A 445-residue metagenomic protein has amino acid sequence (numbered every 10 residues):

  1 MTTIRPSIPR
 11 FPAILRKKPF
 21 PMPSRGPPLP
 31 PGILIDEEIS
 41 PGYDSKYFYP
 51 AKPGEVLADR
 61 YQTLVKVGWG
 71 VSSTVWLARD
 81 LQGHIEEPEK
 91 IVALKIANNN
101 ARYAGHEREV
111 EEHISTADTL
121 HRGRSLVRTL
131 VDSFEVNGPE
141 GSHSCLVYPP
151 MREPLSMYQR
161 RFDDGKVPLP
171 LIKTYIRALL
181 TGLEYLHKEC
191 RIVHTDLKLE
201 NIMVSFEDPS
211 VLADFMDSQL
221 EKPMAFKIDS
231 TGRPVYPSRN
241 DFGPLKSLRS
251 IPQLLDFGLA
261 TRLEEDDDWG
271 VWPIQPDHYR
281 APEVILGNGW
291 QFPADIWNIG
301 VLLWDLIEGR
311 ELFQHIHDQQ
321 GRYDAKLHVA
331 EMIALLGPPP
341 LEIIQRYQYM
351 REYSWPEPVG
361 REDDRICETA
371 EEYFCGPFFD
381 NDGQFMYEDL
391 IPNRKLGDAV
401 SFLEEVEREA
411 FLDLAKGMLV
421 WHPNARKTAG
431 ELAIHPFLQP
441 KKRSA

Functional and structural regions predicted by a protein language model:
M1-A445: Intrinsically disordered, low-complexity regulatory segments of kinases
